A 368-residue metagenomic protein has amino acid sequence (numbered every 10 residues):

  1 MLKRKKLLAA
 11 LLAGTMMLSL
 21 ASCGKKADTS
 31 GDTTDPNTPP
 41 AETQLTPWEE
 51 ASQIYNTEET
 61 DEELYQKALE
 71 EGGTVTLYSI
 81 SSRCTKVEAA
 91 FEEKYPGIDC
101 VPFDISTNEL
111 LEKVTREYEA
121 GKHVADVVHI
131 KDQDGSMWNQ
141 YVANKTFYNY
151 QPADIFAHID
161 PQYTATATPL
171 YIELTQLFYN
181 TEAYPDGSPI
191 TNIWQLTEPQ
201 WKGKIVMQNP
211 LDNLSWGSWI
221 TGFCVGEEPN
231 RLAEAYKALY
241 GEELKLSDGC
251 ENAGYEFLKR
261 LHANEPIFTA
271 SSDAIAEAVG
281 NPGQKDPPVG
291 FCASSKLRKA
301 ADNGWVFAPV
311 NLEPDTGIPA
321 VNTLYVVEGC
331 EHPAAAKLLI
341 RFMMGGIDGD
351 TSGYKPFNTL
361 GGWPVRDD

Functional and structural regions predicted by a protein language model:
S19-S22: C-terminal motif of bacterial Sec signal peptides marking the signal peptidase cleavage site
G24-K26: Bacterial signal peptide processing site
P39, E58-E70, I80-D99: Short, polar/charged alpha-helical segment
T76-A89, V101-T115, H123-G280: Extracytoplasmic ligand-binding site segments that recognize negatively charged/polar headgroups
K122-I130, F268, K285-A293, A308-P309: Paired acidic/hydrophobic, glycine-rich loop segments that form the ligand-binding mouth/hinge of periplasmic-binding
G135-Q140, P287-V306: A ligand-binding cleft/hinge motif common to bilobed small-molecule-binding domains
A157-P161, I172-T175, F257-L261, N303-Y325: Periplasmic-binding protein-like
G317, N322-D368: Mature extracytoplasmic/periplasmic domains
